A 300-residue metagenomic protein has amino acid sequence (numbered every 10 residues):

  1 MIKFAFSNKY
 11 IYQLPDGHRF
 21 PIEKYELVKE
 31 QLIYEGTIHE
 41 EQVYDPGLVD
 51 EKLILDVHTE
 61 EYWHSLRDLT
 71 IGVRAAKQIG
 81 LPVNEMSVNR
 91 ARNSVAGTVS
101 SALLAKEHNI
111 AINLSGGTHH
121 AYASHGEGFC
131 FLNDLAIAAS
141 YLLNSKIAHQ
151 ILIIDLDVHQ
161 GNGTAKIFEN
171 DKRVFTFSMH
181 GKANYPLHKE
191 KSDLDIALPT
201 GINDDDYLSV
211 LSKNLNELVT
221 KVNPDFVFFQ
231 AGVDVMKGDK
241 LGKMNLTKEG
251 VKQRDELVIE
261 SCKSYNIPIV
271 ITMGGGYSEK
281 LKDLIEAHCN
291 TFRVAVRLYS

Functional and structural regions predicted by a protein language model:
M1-A136: Metal-dependent C-N hydrolase catalytic cores
V73-S300: A general "terminal functional-core" signal
